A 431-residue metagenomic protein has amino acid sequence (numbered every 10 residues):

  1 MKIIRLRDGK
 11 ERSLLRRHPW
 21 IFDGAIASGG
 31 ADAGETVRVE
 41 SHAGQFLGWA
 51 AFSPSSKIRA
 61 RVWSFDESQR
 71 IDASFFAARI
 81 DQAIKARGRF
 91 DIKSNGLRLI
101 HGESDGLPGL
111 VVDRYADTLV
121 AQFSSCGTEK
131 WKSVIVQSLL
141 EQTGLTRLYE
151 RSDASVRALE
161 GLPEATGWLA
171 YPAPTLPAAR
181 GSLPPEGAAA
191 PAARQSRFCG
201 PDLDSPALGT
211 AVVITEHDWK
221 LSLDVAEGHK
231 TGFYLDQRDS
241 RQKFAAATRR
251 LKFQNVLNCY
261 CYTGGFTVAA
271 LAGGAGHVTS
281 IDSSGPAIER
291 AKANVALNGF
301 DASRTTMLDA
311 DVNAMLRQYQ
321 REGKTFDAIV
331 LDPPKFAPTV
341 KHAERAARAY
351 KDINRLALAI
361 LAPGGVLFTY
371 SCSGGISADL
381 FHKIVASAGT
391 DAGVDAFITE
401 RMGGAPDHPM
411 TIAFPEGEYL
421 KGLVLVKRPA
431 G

Functional and structural regions predicted by a protein language model:
M1-L176, R194-A246: RNA-binding accessory domains that recognize and position tRNA/RNA substrates
K252-Y260: Conserved class I S-adenosyl-L-methionine
T263-A275: Conserved SAM-binding loop of SAM-dependent methyltransferases across substrates and taxa, primarily the Class I
H277-D282: Conserved SAM-binding motif I beta-strand of class I
E289-K324: S-adenosyl-L-methionine
F326-L356: Mobile active-site "lid"/loop adjacent to the S-adenosyl-L-methionine
D352, V366-G431: C-terminal catalytic and target-recognition region of SAM-dependent MTase-like enzymes, primarily methyltransferases
L361-A362: Helix-to-beta-strand junctions that scaffold the AdoMet/dcAdoMet cofactor pocket in Class I SAM-dependent enzymes
